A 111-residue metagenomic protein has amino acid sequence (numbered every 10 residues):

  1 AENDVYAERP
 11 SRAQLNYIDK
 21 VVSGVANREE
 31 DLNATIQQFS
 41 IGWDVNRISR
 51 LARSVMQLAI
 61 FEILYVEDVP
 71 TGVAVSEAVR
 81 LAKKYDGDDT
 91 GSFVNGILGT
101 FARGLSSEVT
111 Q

Functional and structural regions predicted by a protein language model:
A1-Q111: N-terminal interaction/assembly modules
